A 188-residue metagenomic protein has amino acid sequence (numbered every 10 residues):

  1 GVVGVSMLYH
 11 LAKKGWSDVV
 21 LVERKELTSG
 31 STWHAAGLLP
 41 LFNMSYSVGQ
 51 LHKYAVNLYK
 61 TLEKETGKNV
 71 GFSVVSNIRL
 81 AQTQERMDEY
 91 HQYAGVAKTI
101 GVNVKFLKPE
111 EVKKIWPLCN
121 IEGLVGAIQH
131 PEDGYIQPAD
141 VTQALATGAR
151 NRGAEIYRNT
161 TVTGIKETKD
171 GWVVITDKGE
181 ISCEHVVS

Functional and structural regions predicted by a protein language model:
V2, V22, I181-S188: Short hydrophobic core segments
L8, A12-K13, G148-R150: Gly/Ala-rich phosphate-binding loop of Rossmann-like dinucleotide-binding domains, activating on the conserved
H10-W33: Glycine-rich FAD pyrophosphate-binding loop
G15-W16, G101, G153: Glycine-centered short loops/turns at secondary-structure junctions
D18-V19, V104, V186: Hydrophobic anchor at the start of a short beta-strand that flanks the dinucleotide cofactor-binding loop
G37-I115: Dinucleotide-binding Rossmann-like beta1-alpha1 core, especially the glycine-rich loop that anchors the ADP
K105-K108, Y157-R158, S188: General beta-strand structural signal in soluble alpha/beta enzymes
A127-H185: Helical element adjacent to the flavin cofactor pocket in flavoenzyme catalytic cores
